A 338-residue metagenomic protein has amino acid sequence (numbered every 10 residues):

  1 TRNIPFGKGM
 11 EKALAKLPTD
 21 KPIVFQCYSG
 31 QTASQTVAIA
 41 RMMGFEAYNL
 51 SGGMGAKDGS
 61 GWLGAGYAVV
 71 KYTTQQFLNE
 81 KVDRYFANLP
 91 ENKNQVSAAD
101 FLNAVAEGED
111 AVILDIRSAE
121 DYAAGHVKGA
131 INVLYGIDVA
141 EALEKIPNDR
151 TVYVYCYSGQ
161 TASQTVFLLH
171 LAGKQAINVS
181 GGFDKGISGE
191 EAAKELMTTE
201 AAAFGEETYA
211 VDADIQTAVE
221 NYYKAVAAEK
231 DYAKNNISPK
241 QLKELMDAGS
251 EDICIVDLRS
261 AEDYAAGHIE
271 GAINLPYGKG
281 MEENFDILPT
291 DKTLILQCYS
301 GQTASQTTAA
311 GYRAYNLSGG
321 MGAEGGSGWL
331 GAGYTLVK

Functional and structural regions predicted by a protein language model:
T1-I4, F101, V112-R117, V133 (+3 more regions): Short hydrophobic beta-strand that contains or immediately precedes a catalytic carboxylate
R2-V24, Q31-A99, E107, A123-T151 (+4 more regions): Rhodanese-like catalytic fold shared by cysteine-dependent sulfurtransferases and DSP/PTP-type phosphatases
V24, V112-L114, Y153, C254-V256 (+1 more regions): Conserved beta-strand elements of the Class I
C27, C156, C298: Short cysteine clusters
G30, D115, G159, D257 (+1 more regions): Conserved G/P- and acidic residue-centered "switch" motifs that form tight phosphate/ATP-binding loops in soluble
L102-E109, K243-S250: A short acidic-Thr-Gly-centered motif at the start of a beta-strand
A119-D121, A261-D263: Short acidic, Gly/Ser-rich segments with clustered Asp/Glu that frequently serve as metal-coordination loops in enzyme
